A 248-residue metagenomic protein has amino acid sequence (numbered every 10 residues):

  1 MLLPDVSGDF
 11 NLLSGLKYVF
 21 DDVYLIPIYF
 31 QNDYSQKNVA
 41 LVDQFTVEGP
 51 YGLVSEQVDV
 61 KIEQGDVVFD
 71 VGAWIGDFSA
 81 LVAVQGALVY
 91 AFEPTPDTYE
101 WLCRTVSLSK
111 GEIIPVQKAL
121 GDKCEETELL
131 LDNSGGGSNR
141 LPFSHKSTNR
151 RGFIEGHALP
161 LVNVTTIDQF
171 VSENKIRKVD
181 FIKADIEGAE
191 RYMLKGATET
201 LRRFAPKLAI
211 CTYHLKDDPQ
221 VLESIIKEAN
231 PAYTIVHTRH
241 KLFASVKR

Functional and structural regions predicted by a protein language model:
M1-R248: Phosphate/nucleotide-binding beta-alpha loop and adjacent structural elements of enzyme active sites
